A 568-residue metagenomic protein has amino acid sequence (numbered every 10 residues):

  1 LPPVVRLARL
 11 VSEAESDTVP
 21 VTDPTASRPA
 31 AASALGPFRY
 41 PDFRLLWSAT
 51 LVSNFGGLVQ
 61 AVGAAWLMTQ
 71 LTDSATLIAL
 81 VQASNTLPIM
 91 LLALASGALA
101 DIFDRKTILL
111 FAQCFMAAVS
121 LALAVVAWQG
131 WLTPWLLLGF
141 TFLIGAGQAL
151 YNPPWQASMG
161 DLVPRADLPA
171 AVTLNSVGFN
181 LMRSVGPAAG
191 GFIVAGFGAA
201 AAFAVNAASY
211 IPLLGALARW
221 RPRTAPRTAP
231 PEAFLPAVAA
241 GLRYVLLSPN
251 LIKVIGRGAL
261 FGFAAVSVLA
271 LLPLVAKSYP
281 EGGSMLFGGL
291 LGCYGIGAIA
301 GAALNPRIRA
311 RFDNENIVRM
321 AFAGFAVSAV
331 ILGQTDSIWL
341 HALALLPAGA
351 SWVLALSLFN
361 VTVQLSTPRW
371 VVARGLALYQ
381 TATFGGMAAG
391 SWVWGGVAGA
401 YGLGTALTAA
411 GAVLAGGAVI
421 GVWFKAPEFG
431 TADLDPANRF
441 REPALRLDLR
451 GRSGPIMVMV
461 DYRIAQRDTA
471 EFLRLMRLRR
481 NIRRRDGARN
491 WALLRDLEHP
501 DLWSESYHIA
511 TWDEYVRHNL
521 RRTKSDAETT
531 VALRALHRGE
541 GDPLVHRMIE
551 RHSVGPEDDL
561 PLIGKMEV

Functional and structural regions predicted by a protein language model:
P2-L35, F424-V458, A470-R474, R479 (+2 more regions): Intrinsic disorder in cytosolic terminal tails and internal cytosolic loops of multi-pass membrane transporters
V5-A426: Alpha-helical transmembrane-bundle signature of multi-pass membrane transport and export proteins
S33, A237-A240, G258, E471 (+3 more regions): Alpha-helical elements of Rossmann-like donor-binding domains used by nucleotide-donor carbohydrate transfer enzymes
V205, L494, H546-M548: Solvent-exposed beta-strand sheet faces enriched in polar/charged residues
G241, G375, V460, F472 (+4 more regions): Hydrophobic pocket/interface hotspot
V397, I456-R463, A492-R521: Short, well-ordered beta-strand segments in beta-rich or mixed alpha/beta enzyme and ligand-binding folds
P427-G430, N481-N490, H508-V545: An amphipathic, aromatic/His-enriched active-site/gating alpha helix that lines ligand/cofactor pockets
R467-W491: Short amphipathic alpha-helical segments
